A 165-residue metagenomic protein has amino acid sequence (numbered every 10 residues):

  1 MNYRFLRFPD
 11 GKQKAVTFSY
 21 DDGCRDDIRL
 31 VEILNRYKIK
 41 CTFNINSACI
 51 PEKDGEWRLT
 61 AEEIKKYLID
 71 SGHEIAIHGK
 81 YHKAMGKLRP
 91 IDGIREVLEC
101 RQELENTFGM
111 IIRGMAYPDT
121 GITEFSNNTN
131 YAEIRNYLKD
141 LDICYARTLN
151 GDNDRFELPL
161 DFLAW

Functional and structural regions predicted by a protein language model:
M1-E74, Y81-A84, P90, E99-I122: Active-site beta->alpha N-cap acidic-glycine motif
E74-H78, A146-T148: Non-cysteine beta-strand/loop elements that form the S-adenosyl-L-methionine
A84-W165: Catalytic domains of cell-wall/extracellular-matrix polysaccharide-remodeling enzymes, centered on de-N-acetylation
